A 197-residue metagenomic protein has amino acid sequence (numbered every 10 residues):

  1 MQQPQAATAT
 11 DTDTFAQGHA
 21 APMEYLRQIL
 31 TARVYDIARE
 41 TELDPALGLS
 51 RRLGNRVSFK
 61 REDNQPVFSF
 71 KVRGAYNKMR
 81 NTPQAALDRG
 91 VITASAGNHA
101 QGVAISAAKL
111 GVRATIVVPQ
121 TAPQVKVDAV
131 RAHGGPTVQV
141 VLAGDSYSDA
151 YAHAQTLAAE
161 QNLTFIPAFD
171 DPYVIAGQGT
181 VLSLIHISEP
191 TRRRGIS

Functional and structural regions predicted by a protein language model:
M1-S188, R192: PLP-dependent amino-acid enzyme catalytic core
